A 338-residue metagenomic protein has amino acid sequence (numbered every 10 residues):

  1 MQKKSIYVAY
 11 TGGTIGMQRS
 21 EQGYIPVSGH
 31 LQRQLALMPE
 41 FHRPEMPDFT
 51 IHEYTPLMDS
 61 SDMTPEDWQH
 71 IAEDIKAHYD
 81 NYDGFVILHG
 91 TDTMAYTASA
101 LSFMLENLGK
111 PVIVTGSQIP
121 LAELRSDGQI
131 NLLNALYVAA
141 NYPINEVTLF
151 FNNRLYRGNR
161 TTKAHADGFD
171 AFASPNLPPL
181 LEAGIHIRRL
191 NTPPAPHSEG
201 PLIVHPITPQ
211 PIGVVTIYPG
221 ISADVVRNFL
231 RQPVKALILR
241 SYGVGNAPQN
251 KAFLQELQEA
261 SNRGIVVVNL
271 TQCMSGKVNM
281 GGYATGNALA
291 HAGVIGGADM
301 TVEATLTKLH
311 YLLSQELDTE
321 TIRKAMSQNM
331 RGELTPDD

Functional and structural regions predicted by a protein language model:
M1-A77, Q255: ATP/NTP phosphate-donor binding region
Q2-G13, R19, L31-R43, R157-V244 (+2 more regions): Accessory alpha-helical/coil subdomains and C-terminal extensions that flank or cap enzyme catalytic cores
R19-Q22, A98-S99, L124-D127, R157-K163 (+1 more regions): Short acidic, glycine/serine/threonine-rich loops at helix termini
D80-M94, Q232-G245: Short acidic, glycine-rich surface-loop motifs adjacent to enzyme active sites
L88-K110, Q249-E256: Short Gly/Thr/Asp-enriched flexible loops that form oxyanion-binding sites at enzyme active sites
A98-D127, L136-Y142, S261-T271: Short, acidic/small-residue loops that bind anionic groups at enzyme active sites
V114-G184: Internal gly/pro-rich beta-alpha loop/helix module that stabilizes soluble enzyme cofactors or their anionic handles
V244-D338: C-terminal non-catalytic interaction/assembly regions of soluble proteins
